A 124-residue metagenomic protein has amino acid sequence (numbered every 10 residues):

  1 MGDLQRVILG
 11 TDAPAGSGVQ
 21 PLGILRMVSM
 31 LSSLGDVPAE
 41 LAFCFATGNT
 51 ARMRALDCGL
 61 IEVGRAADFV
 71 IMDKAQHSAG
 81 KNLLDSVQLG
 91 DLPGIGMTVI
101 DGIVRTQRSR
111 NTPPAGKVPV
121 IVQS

Functional and structural regions predicted by a protein language model:
M1-K74: His/Asp/Glu-enriched, well-ordered alpha-helical/loop segment that forms or immediately abuts the divalent-metal
S17, S29-S33, S78, S86 (+2 more regions): Generic serine detector
A67-V118: C-terminal cap of metal-dependent C-N hydrolases
V118-S124: Long, low-complexity intrinsically disordered regions
